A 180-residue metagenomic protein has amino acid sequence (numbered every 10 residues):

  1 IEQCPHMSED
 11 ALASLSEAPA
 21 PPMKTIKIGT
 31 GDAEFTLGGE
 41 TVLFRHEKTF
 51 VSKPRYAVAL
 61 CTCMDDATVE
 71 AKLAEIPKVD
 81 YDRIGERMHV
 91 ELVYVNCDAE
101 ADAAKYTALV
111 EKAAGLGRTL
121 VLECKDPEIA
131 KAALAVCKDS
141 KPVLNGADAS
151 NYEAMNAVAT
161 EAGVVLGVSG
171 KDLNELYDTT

Functional and structural regions predicted by a protein language model:
I1-A18: Iron-sulfur (Fe-S) cluster-binding segments and ferredoxin-like electron-carrier domains, especially [2Fe-2S]
E9, P19-D178: Active-site beta->alpha loop and helix N-cap motifs at the rims of alpha/beta catalytic domains
